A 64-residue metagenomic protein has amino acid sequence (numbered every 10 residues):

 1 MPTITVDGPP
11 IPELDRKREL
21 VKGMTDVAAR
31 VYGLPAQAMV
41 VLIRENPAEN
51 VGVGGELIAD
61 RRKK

Functional and structural regions predicted by a protein language model:
M1-K64: A domain-level signal for the structural core that forms small-molecule/cofactor-binding pockets and catalytic centers
